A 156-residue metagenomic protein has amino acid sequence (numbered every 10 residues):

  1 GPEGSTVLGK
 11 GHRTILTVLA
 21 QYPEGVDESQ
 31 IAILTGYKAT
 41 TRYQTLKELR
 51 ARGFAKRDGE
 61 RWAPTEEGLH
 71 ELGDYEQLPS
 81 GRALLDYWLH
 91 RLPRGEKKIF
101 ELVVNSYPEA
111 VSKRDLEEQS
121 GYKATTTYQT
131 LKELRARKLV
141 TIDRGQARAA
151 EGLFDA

Functional and structural regions predicted by a protein language model:
G1-A39, Y43, E48-F54: Long, compositionally biased intrinsically disordered regions
G1-L16, G73-E101: Short alpha-helical segments that sit at the start of domains
S5, L34, H90-R91, Y122 (+2 more regions): A composition-biased, non-transmembrane "mature-region" signal
V7-K10, Q21-E24, K38-Y43, R91-R94 (+2 more regions): Short, low-complexity cationic-aromatic patches
T14-Y22, D58, E71, K98-S106 (+2 more regions): Short amphipathic alpha-helical elements of helix-turn-helix/winged-helix folds
P23-T35, Y107-S120: Short acidic, hydrophobic short linear motifs in intrinsically disordered regions
G36-R52, K56-E60, G121-R137, T141-R144: Short amphipathic alpha-helical interaction segments
D58-L78, D143-A156: Accessory beta->alpha helical hairpin/"wing" motif in late/C-terminal subdomains of nucleic-acid enzymes
